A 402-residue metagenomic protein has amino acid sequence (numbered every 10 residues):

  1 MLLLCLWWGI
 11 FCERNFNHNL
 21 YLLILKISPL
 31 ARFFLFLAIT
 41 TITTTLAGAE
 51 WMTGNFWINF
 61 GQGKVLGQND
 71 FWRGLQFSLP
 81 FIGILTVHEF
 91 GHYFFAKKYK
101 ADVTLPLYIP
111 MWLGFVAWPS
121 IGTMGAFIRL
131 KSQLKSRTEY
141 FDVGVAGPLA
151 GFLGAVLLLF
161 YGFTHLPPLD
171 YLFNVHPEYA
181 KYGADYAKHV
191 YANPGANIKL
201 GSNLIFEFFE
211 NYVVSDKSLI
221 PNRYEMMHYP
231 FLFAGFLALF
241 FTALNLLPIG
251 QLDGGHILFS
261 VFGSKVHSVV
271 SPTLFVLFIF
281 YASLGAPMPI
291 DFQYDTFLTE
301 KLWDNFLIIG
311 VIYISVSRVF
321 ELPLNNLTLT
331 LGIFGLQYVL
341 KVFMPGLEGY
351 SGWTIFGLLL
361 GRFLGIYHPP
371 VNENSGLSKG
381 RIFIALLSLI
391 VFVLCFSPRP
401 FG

Functional and structural regions predicted by a protein language model:
M1-G402: Hydrophobic transmembrane alpha-helices and their immediate loop junctions in multi-pass integral membrane proteins
